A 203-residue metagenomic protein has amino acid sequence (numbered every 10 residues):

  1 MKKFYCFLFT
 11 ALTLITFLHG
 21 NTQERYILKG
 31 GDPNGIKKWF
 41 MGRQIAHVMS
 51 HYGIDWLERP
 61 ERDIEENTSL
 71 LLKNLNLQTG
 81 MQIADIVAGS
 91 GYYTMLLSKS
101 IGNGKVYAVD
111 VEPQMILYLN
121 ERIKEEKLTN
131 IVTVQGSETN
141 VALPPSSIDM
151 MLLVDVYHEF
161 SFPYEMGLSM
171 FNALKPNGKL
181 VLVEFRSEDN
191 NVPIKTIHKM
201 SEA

Functional and structural regions predicted by a protein language model:
E24-Q82: Class I SAM-dependent transferase core
Q82, K105, N177-K179: Short glycine-centered segments of the SAM/dcSAM-binding site in methyltransferase folds
A84-N140: Class I SAM-dependent methyltransferase SAM/SAH-binding core
I101-G102, F160-S161, L174-P176: Helix-to-beta-strand junctions that scaffold the AdoMet/dcAdoMet cofactor pocket in Class I SAM-dependent enzymes
V141-M151: A short acidic, Gly/Pro-enriched loop at the edge of an enzyme's catalytic core that lines a small-molecule cofactor
D149-Y164: A short SAM/SAH-binding and catalytic strip from SAM-dependent methyltransferases
Y164-K179: A short glycine-rich, Lys/Arg-flanked "PGG" loop and its adjoining helix->strand segment in the class I
K179-A203: Conserved class I S-adenosyl-L-methionine
